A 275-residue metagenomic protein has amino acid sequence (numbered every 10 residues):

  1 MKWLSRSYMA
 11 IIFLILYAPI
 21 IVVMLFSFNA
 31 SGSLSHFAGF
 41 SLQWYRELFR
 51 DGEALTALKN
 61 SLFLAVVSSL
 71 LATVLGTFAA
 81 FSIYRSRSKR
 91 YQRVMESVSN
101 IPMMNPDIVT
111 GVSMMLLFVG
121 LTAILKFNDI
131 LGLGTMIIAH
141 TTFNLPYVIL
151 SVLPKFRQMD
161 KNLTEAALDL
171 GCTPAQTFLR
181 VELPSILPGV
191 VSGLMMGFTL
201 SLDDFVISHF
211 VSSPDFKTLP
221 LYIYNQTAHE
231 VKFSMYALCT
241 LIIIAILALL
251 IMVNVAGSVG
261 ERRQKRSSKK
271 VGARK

Functional and structural regions predicted by a protein language model:
M1-Y8, I12-I15, L153-L168, P174 (+2 more regions): C-terminal transmembrane helix and the adjacent membrane-cytosol boundary/short C-terminal tail of inner/organellar
K2-W3, V67-S99, V119-G120, F178 (+1 more regions): Transmembrane-helix boundary motif in ABC transporter permease subunits
A18-G52, L117, H209-P214, S267: Short membrane-interfacial helix/loop motifs at transmembrane-helix boundaries
I21-G32, G189-Y224: Non-cytoplasmic
S33-S35, L42, I108-T141, A175 (+1 more regions): Membrane-interfacial helix termini and adjacent extracytoplasmic/periplasmic loops of multi-pass transporters
S33-V66, S88, A228-E230: Periplasmic/extracellular loop-to-transmembrane helix junction in inner-membrane transport proteins
Y45-A54, L202-M252, A256-V259: Interhelical loop and adjacent transmembrane-helix boundary motif in polytopic membrane transport permeases
D129-L168, Q176-E182, S192-L194, F205: Membrane-cytosol interface at the C-terminal ends of specific transmembrane alpha-helices in multi-pass membrane
